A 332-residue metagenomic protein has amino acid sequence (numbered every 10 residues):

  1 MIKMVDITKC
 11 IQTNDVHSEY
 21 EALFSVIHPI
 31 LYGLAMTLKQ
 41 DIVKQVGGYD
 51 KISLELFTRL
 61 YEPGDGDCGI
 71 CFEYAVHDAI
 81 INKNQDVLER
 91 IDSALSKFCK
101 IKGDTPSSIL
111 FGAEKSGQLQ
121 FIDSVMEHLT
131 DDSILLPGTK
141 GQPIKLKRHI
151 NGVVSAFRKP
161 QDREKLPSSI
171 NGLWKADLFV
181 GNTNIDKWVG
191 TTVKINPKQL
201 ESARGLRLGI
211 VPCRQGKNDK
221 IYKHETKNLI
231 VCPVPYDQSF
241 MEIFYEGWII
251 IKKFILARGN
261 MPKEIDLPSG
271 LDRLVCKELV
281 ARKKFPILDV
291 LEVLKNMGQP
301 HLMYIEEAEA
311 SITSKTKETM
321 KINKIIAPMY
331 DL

Functional and structural regions predicted by a protein language model:
M1-K102, Y330-L332: Nuclease-adjacent, charged terminal/linker segments that flank catalytic cores
I2-K44, W248, K252-L332: Long, compositionally biased intrinsically disordered regions
I2-M4, E89, S93, L119 (+9 more regions): Hydrophobic transmembrane signal anchors and adjacent membrane-proximal interface regions, especially in viral
F57-D67, K187, L291-Q299: Low-complexity, intrinsically disordered or weakly predicted helical/coil tracts enriched in serine/threonine
N82-G172: A short acidic/basic microdomain associated with nuclease active sites
E89-T105, K187-V193, I305, T313-T319: Short, well-ordered strand-loop elements centered on a beta-strand within folded domains, enriched for acidic residues
G141-P143, F157, E164-L173, V193-A281: Catalytic cores of nucleic-acid endonucleases
I170-G172, F179-T191: Active-site beta-strand-loop-beta-strand hairpin of nuclease catalytic cores that positions key catalytic residues
